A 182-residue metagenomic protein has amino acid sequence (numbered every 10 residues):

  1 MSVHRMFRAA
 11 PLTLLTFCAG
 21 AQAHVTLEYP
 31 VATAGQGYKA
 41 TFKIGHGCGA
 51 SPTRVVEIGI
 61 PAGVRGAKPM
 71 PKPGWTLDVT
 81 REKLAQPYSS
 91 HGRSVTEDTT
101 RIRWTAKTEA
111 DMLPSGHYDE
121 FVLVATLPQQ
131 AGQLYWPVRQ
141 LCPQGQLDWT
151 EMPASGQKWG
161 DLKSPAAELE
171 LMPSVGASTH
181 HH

Functional and structural regions predicted by a protein language model:
M1-A10: Bacterial N-terminal signal peptides that target proteins for export
T16-G20: N-terminal signal peptide c-region/cleavage motif recognized by signal peptidases
Q22-I44: N-terminal edge beta-strand
G35-A40, D119, Q133-Y135: Short, solvent-exposed loop/turn segments enriched in Ser/Thr/Gly
G37-Y38, K43-W75: Low-complexity, serine/threonine/proline/glycine-rich extracellular segments that form mucin-like
V64-R101, A167-E170, G176: A surface/secretory-pathway sequence property marking extracellular, secreted, or lumenal proteins enriched
T105-G132: Low-complexity, intrinsically disordered segments enriched in Ser/Thr together with acidic residues
L141-H182: Extracytoplasmic/periplasmic copper-protein system
